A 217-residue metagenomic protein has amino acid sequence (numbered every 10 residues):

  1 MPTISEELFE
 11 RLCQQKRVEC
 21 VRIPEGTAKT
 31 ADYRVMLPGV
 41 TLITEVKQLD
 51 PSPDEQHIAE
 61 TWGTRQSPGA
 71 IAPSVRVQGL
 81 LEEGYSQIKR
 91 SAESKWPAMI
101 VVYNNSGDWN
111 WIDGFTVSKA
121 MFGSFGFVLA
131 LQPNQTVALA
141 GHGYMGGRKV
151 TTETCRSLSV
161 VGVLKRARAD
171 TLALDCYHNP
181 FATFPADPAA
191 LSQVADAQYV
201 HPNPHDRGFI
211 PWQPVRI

Functional and structural regions predicted by a protein language model:
P2-T3, I23: Short alpha-helix boundary/capping motifs
T3-I4, L8-Q15, K47-I217: Metal-dependent nuclease catalytic core centered on acidic motifs
Q14-M36: A short acidic/basic microdomain associated with nuclease active sites
P24-T27, L37, Q48, N104-S106: Short, flexible loop/turn elements at secondary-structure junctions
A31, L42, A98: Residue-level detector of short, conserved catalytic/binding motifs and their immediate flanks
V35-T44: Active-site beta-strand-loop-beta-strand hairpin of nuclease catalytic cores that positions key catalytic residues
